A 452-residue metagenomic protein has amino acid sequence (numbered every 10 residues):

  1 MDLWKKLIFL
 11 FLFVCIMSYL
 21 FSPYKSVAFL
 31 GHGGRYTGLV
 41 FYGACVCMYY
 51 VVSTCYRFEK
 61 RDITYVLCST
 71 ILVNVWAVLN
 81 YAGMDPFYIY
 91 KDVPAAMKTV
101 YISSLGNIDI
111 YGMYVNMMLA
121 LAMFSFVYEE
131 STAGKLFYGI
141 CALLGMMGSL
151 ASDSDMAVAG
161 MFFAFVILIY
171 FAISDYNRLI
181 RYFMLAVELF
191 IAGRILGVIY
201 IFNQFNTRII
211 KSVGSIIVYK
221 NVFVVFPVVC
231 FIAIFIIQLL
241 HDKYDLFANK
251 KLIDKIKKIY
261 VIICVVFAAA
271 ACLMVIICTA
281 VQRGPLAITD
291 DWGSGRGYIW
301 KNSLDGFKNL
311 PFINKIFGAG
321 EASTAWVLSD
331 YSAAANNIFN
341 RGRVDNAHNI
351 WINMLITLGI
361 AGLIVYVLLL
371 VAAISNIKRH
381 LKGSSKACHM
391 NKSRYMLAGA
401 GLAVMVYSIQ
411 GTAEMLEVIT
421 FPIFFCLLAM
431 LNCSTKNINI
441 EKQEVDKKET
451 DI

Functional and structural regions predicted by a protein language model:
M1-G43, I452: N-terminal hydrophobic segments of proteins, predominantly signal-anchor/transmembrane helices of inner/organellar
L12, I16-Y19, L39-Y50, F58-M97 (+6 more regions): Alpha-helical transmembrane segments of multi-pass inner-membrane proteins
V27-G33, T99-I108, V115, N314-A319 (+2 more regions): Active-site lumenal/periplasmic loops and adjacent helix-entry segments of GT-C-fold, multi-pass membrane
R35-Y36, W76-Y90, L273-S323: Aromatic-rich transmembrane-lumenal/periplasmic boundary elements in polytopic membrane proteins
G297-V344, L358-I364: TM-adjacent membrane-interface loops and short helices in multi-pass inner/ER membrane proteins
N439-I452: Short, intrinsically disordered terminal tails adjacent to the first/last structured region
